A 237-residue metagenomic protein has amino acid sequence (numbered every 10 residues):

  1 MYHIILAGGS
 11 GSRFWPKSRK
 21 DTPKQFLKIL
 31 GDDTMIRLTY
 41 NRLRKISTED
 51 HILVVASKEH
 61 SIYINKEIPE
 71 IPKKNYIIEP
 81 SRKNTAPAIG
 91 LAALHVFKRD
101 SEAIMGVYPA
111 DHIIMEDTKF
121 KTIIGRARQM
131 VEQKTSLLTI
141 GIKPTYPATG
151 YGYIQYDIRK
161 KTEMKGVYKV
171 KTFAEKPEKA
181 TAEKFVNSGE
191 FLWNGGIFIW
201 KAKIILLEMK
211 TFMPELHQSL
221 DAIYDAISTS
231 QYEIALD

Functional and structural regions predicted by a protein language model:
M1, E49-D50, P72-K73, D100-A103 (+4 more regions): Short coil/turn connectors at secondary-structure junctions
Y2-I5, R13-P16, K20, K28-P109 (+2 more regions): Conserved N-terminal catalytic core of the sugar/cofactor nucleotidyltransferase
L6, K45-S47, K98-D100, G106-V107 (+4 more regions): Solvent-exposed alpha-helices and their adjacent loops that cap or buttress functional pockets in soluble metabolic
G9, E59, K203-I204: Alpha-helix/helix-capping structural signal
V54, I77-I78, G106-V107, L138-I142 (+2 more regions): General beta-strand structural signal in soluble alpha/beta enzymes
I113-D117, Y146-Y151, T181-A182, L206-L207: Short, well-ordered, mixed-charge alpha-helical segments that flank or form enzyme active sites
E116-A148: Conserved donor-nucleotide/metal-binding helix-loop-beta segment in metal-dependent transferases, i.e., the alpha-helix
Y153-D237: Catalytic core of tubulin tyrosine ligase-like
